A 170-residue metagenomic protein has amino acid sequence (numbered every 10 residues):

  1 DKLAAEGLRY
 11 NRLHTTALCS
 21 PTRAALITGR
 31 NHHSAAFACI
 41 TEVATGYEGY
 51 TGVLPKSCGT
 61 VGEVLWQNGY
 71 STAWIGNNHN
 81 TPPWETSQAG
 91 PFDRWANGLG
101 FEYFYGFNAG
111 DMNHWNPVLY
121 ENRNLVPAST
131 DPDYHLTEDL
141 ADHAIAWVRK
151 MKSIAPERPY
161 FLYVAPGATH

Functional and structural regions predicted by a protein language model:
D1-H170: Formylglycine-dependent sulfatase
